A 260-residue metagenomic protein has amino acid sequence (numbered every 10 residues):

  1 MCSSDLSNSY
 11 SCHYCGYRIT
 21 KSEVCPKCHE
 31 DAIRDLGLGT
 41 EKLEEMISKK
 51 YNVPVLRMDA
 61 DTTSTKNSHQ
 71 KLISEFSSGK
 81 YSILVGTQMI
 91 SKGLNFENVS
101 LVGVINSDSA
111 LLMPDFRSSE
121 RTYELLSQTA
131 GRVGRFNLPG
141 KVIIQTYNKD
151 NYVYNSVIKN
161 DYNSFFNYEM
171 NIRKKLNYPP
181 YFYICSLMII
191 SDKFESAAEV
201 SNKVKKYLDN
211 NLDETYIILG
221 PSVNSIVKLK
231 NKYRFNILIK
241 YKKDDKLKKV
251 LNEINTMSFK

Functional and structural regions predicted by a protein language model:
M1-A198, V227, N236-I237, D245: Inter-lobe coupling/hinge segments of SF2-like helicase ATPases
C2-S3, T256-K260: Short, intrinsically disordered, charge-balanced linker/junction segments flanking boundaries in proteins
I47, T129-V133, L208-L212, I254-S258: Hydrophobic, Leu/Ile/Phe/Ala-enriched alpha-helical segments that form helix-helix packing faces
L56, L212-N224, K260: Short beta-strand elements
N163, A198-L219: Short amphipathic alpha-helix segments
V200-K206, K248-M257: Short amphipathic alpha-helices in soluble, non-transmembrane regions that often serve as interface/regulatory elements
T215, K230-Y233: Nucleotide-binding motor/catalytic cores of P-loop/tubulin-like NTPases across gene-expression machines
F235-V250, K260: Short, charged interaction patches at domain edges and termini
